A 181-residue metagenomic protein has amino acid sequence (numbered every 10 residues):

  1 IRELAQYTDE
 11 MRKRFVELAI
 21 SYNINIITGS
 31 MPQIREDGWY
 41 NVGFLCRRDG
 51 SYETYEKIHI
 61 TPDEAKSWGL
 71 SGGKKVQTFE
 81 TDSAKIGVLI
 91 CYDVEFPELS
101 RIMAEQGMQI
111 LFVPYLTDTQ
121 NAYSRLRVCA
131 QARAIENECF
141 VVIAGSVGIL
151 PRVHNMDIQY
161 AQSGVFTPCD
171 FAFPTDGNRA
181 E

Functional and structural regions predicted by a protein language model:
I1-L4: Short, conserved active-site loops that position catalytic residues or coordinate cofactors/metal ions across diverse
Y7-I27, E95-A180: CN hydrolase (nitrilase-like) catalytic-core segments centered on the catalytic cysteine and neighboring Lys/Glu
K13, E17, Q33-Q106, T119-C129: Active-site catalytic loop in hydrolytic enzyme cores
N25-G29, K57-A65, A144-S146: Short Pro/Gly-enriched beta-strand edge/turn motifs at strand-loop
